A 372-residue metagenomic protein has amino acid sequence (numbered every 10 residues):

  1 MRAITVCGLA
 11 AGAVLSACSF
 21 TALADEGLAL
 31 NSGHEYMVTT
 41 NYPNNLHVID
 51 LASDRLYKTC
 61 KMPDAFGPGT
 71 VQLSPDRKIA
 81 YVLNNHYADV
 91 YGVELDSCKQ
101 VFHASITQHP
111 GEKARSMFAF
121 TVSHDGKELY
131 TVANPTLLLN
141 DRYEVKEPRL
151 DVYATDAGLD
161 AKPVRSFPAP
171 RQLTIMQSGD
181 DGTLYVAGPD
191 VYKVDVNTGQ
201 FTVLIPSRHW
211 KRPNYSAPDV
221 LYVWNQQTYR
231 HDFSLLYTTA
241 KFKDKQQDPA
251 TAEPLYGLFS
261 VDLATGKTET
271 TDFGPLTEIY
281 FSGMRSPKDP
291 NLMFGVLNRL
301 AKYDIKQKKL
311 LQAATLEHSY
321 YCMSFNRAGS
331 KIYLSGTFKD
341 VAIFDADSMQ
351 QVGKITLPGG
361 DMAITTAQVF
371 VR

Functional and structural regions predicted by a protein language model:
M1-L9: Bacterial N-terminal signal peptides that target proteins for export
G8-A17: Bacterial N-terminal signal peptides
C18-R372: Predominantly soluble domains enriched in secretory-pathway, periplasmic, or organellar proteins
